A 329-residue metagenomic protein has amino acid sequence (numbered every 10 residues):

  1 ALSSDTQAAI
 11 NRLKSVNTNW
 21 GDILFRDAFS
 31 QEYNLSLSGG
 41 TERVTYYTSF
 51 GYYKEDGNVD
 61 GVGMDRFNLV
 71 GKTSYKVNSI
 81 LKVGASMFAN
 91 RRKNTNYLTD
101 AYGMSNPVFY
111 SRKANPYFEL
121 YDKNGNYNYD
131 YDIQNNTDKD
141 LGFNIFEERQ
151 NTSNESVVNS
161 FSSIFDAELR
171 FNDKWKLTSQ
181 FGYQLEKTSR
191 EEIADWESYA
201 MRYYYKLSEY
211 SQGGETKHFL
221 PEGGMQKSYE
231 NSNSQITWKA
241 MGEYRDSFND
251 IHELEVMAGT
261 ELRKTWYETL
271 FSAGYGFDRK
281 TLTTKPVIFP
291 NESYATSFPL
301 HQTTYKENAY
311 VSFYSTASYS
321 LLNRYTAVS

Functional and structural regions predicted by a protein language model:
A1-V16, G57-V62, N68, K72-S160 (+2 more regions): Surface-exposed loop/interface segments of Gram-negative outer-membrane beta-barrel transport/assembly proteins
N17-A28: Periplasmic N-terminal accessory/gating domains of Gram-negative outer-membrane beta-barrel systems
L24-F25, E32-K54, N58, V70-K76 (+2 more regions): Predominantly transmembrane beta-strands of Gram-negative outer membrane beta-barrel pores used for transport
F29-Y33, E307-F313: Conserved alpha/beta core surface patches that mediate binding of polyanionic ligands
S30, T41-E42, N78-I80, R170-N172 (+2 more regions): Outer-membrane beta-barrel channels and translocator barrels
L35-G39, L69-Y75, S163-L169, A240-Y244 (+1 more regions): Residues on the lipid-exposed face of transmembrane beta-strands in outer-membrane beta-barrel proteins
Y325-V328: Catalytic-site beta-strand/loop segments enriched in glycine and acidic/polar residues
